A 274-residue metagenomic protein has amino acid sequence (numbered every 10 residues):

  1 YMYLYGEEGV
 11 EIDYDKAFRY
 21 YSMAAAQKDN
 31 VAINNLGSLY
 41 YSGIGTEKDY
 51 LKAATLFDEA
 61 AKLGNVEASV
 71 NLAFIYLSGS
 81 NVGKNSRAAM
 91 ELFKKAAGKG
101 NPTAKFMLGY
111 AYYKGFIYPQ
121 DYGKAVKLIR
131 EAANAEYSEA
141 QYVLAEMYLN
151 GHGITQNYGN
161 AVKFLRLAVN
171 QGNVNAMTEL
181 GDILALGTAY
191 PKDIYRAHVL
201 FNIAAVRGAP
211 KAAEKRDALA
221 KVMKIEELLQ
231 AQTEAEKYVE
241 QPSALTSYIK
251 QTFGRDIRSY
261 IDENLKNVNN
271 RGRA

Functional and structural regions predicted by a protein language model:
Y1-Y5, V10, N35-S42, T46 (+11 more regions): Hydrophobic face of amphipathic alpha-helices that form TPR/SEL1-like repeat modules and related alpha-solenoid
Y3-E7, A26-D29, S42-I44, D49 (+13 more regions): Short helix-capping/linker turns of helical repeat alpha-solenoids
V10-Y20, E47-L56, G83-L92, P119-L128 (+3 more regions): Structural signature of tandem alpha-helical TPR/SEL1-like repeats, specifically the intra-repeat loop/turn
Y14, K163-R166, N170-L186: Ordered, small/hydrophobic-rich secondary-structure cores
M23-A24, E59-A60, K95-A96, E131-A132 (+2 more regions): Canonical positions in the second alpha-helix
N34-N35, Y50, V70-N71, S86 (+7 more regions): Alpha-solenoid helical repeat scaffolds
T178-A185, P191, Y195-I203: Short N-proximal segments of mature Sec-exported proteins
A209-A274: Terminal, low-structured helical/coil segments at or just beyond the last alpha-helical repeat
